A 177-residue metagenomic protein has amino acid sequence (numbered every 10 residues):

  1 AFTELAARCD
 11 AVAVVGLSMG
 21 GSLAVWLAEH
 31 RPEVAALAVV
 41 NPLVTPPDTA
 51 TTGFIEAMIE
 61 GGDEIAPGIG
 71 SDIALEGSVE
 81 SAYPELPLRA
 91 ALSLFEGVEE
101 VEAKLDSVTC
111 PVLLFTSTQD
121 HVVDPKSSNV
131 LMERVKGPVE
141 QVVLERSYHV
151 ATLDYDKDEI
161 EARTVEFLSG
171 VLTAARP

Functional and structural regions predicted by a protein language model:
A6-L17: Alpha/beta-hydrolase fold nucleophile elbow
G16-G20, A24: Gly/Ala-rich beta-loop-alpha elbow adjacent to hydrolase catalytic centers
A38-D48: Active-site nucleophile loop of the alpha/beta-hydrolase fold
P87-K104, C110: Active-site nucleophile elbow and catalytic-triad environment of alpha/beta-hydrolase enzymes
S107-V108, L114-T116, D120: Short beta-strand/loop motif that positions the catalytic acidic residue of the alpha/beta-hydrolase fold
C110, D124-E133: Short alpha-helix in the alpha/beta-hydrolase fold that links the catalytic acid
N129, E133-V150: Catalytic histidine neighborhood in serine/cysteine hydrolases with alpha/beta-hydrolase-type architecture
R146-P177: Catalytic active-site module of serine/aspartate enzymes centered on a nucleophile-bearing elbow/loop
